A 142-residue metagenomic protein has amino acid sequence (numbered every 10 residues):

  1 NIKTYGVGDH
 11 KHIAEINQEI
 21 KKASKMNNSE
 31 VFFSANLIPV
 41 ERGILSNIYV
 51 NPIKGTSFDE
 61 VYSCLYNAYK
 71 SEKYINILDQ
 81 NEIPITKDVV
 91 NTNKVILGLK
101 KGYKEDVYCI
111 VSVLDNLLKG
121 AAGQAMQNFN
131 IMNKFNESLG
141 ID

Functional and structural regions predicted by a protein language model:
N1-I110: C-terminal substrate-binding/catalytic lobe of Rossmann-fold NAD(P)-dependent oxidoreductases
K94-L97, K101-D142: NAD(P)-dependent Rossmann-like dehydrogenase/reductase catalytic/cofactor-binding core
